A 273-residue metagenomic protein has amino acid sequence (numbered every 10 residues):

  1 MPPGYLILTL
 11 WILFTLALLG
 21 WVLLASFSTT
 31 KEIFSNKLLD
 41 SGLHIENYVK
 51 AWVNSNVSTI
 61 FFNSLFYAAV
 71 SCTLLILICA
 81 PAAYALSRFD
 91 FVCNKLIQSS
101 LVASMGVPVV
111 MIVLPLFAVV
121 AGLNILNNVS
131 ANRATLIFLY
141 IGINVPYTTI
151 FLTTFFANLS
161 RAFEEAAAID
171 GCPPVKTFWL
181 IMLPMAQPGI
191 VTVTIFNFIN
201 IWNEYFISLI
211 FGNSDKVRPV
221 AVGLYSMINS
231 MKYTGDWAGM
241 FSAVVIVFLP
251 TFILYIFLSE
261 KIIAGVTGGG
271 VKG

Functional and structural regions predicted by a protein language model:
G4-G273: A structural signal for multi-pass alpha-helical bundles of membrane permease subunits that mediate small-molecule
